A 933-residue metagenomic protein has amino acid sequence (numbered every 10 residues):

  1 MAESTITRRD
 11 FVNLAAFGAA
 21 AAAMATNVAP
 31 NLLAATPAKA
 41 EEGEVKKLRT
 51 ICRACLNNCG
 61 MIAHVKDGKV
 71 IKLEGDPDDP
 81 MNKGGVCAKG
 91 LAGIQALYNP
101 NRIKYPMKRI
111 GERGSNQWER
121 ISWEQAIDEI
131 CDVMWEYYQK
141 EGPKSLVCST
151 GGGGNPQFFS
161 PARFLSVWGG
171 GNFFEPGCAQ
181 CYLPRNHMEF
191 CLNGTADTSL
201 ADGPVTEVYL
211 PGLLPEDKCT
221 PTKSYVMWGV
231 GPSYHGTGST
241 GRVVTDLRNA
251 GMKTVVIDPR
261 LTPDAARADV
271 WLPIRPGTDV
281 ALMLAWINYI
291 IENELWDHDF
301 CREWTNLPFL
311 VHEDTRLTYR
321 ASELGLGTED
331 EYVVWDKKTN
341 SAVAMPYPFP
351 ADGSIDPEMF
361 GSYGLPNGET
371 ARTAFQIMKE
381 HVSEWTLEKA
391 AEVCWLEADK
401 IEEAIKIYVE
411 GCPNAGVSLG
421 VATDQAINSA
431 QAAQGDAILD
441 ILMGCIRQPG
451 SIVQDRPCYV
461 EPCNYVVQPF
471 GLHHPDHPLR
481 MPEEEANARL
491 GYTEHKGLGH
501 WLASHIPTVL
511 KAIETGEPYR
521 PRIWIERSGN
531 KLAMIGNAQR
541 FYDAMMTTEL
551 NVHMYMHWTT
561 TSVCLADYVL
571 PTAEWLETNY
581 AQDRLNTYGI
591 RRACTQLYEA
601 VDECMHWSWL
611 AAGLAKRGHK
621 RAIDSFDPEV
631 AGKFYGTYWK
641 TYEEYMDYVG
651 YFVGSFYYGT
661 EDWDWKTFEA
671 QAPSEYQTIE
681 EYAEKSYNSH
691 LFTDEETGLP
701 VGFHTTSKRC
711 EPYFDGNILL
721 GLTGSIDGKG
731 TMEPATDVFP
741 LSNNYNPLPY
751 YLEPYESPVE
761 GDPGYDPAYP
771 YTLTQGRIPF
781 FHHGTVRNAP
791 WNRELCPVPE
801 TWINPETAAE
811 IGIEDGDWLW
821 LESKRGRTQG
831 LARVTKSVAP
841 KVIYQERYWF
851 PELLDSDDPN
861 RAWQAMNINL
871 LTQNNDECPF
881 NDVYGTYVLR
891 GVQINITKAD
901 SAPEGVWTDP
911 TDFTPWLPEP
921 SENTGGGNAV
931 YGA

Functional and structural regions predicted by a protein language model:
A2-D299, E303-E358, T370, E388-K389 (+6 more regions): N-terminal export/assembly segments and adjacent metallocofactor-ligating motifs of anaerobic energy-metabolism
A22, F173-E175, L295-F300, I401-E402 (+9 more regions): Acidic/polar loop patches that form or flank catalytic/metal-binding clefts of enzymes that bind anionic ligands
M107-Q125, L295-A398, P482, C594-N717 (+4 more regions): N-terminal leader/propeptide and maturation segments of large enzyme subunits in energy/redox metabolism and hydrolases
I127-K144, L214-S224, H381-V382, E402-G416 (+1 more regions): Glycine-rich phosphate/diphosphate-binding loops that line cofactor/substrate pockets in enzymes
L146-G154, P232, K389-L396, L419-N428 (+2 more regions): Conserved short loop/turn motifs at secondary-structure junctions
P161-V255, A281, G353-S362, A374-E380 (+4 more regions): Extended redox/cofactor-interaction regions of prokaryotic respiratory oxidoreductases
E216, L576-L597, Y713, V834 (+2 more regions): Glycine/threonine-rich phosphate-binding loop and adjacent beta-strand/alpha-helix elements that clamp
A426, C604-E661, A789-W802, E806-A933: Long, contiguous, secondary-structure-rich segments that constitute the structural scaffold of globular domains
